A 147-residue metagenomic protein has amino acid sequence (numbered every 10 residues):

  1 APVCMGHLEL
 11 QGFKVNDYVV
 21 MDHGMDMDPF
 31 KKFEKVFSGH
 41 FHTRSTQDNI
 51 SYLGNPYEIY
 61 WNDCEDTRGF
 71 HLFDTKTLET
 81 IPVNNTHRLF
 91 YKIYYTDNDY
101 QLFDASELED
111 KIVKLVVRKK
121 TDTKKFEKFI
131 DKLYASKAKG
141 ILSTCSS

Functional and structural regions predicted by a protein language model:
A1, P29-K32, D104-D110: Flexible, charged surface loops at secondary-structure boundaries
A1-G12, D110: Short acidic, glycine-rich surface-loop motifs adjacent to enzyme active sites
P2, R68-H71, K111-V113: Structural beta-strand/beta-sheet cores of well-ordered domains, especially the beta-sheet scaffolds that support
P2-V3, K35, I50-S51, G140-L142: Structural motif
G6, S38, L115-V117: Conserved beta-strand positions
L10-I81: Conserved beta-sheet core of the metallophosphoesterase superfamily
T75-S147: Accessory, non-catalytic peripheral segments of nucleic-acid enzymes
